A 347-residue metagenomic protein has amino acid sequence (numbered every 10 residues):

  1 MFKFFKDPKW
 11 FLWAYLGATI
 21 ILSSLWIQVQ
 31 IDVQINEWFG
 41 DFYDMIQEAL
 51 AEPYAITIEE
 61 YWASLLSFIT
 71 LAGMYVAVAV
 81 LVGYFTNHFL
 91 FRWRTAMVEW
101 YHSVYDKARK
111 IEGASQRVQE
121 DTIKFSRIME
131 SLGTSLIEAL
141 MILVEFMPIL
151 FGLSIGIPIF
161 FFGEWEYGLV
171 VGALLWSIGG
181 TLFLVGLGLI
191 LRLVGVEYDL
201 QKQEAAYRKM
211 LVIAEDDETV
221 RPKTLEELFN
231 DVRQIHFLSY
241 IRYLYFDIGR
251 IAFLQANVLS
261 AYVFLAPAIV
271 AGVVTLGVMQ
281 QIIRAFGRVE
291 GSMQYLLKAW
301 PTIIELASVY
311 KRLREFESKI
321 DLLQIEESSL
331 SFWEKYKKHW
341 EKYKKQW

Functional and structural regions predicted by a protein language model:
M1-D32, D41-F68, V82, T86 (+6 more regions): Membrane-integrated ABC transporters
P8-I31, A51-R92, F162-L187, L276-E290: Transmembrane-helix motif of ABC transporter permease domains
G17-W26, G133-G195, F264-P267, A271-V274: Transmembrane helices of ABC transporter permease
D32, G40, D44, E48 (+11 more regions): Membrane-water interface at transmembrane helix exits
D32, N36-G40, G83, V98-H102 (+12 more regions): Alpha-helical transmembrane segments of polytopic integral membrane proteins, especially the permease/helical cores
W93-I111, G186-D231, E290-L297, L306-S318: Short cytosolic helices in intracellular loops of multi-pass membrane proteins
K124, L200-Y207, L211-S260, T302-E305 (+1 more regions): An intracellular "coupling" helix at the cytosolic face of ABC transporter transmembrane type-1 domains
G152-I178, R242-Y310: Helix-loop-helix
